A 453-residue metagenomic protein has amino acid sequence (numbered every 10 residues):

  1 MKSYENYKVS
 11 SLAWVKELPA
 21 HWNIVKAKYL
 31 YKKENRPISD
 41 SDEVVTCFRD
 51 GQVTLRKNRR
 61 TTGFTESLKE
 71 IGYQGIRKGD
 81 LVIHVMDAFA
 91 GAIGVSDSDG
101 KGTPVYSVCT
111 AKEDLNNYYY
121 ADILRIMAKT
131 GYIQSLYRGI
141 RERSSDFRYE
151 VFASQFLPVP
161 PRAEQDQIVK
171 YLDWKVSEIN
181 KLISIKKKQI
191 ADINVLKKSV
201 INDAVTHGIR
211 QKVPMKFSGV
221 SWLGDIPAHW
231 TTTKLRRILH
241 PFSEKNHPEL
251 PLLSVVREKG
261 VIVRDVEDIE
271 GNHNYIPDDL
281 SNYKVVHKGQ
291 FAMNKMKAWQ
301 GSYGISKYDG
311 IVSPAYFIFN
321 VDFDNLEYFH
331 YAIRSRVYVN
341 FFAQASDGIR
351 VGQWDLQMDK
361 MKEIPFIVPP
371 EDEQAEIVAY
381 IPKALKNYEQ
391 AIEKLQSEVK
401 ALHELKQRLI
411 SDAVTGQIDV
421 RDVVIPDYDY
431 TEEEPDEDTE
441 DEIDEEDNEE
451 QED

Functional and structural regions predicted by a protein language model:
M1-E17, H21, P160-P214, V368-D453: Amphipathic alpha-helical coiled-coil/heptad-repeat segments
E5-S10, M86, G100-S107, I140-D166 (+3 more regions): A short glycine-rich beta-alpha junction/loop motif
N6-S39, S154, R162, D166 (+2 more regions): Non-catalytic DNA-recognition/assembly elements of restriction-modification systems
Y7-S11, V25-K78, R236-P251, V255-K288 (+4 more regions): Sequence-specific dsDNA recognition surfaces
A13-E17, F64, S107-A111, A153-V159 (+4 more regions): Short, well-ordered beta-strand elements within core beta-sheets of diverse protein domains
S41-T62, L81-S107, Y118, D122 (+8 more regions): Short, ligand-facing micro-motifs at secondary-structure edges
